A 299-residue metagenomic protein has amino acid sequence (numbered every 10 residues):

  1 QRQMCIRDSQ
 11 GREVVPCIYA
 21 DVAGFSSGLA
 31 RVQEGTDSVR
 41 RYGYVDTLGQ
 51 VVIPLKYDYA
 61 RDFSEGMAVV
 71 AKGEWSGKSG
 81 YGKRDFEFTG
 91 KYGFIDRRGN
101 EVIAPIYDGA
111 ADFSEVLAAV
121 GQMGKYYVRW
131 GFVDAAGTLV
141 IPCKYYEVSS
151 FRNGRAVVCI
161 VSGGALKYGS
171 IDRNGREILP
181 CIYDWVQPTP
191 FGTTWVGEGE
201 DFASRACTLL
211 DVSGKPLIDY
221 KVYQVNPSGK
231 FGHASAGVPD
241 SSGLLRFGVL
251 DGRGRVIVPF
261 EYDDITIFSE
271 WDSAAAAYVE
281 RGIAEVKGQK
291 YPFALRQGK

Functional and structural regions predicted by a protein language model:
Q3, D8-K299: Residue-level detector of conserved, function-critical positions
